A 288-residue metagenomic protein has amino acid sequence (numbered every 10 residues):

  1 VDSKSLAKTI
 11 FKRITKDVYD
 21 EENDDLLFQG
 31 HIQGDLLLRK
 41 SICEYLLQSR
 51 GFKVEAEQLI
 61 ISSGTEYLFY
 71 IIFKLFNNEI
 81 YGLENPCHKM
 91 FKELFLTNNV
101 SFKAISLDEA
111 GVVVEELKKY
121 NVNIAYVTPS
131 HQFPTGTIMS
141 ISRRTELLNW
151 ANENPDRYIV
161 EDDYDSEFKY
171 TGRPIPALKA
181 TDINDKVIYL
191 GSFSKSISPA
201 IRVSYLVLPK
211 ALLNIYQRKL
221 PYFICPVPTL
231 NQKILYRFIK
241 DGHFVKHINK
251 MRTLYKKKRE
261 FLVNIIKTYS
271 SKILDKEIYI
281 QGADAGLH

Functional and structural regions predicted by a protein language model:
V1-E22: Conserved N-terminal helix/loop that builds the PLP phosphate-binding region of the aspartate aminotransferase-like
T15-D156, S166-E167, R173-T181, Y255: Conserved core of the PLP fold type I
I60, P176-A177, Q217, L235 (+1 more regions): Catalytic cores of nucleotide-enabled group-transfer and carboxylate-activating enzymes in metabolic and assembly-line
D162-D163: Walker B catalytic acidic pair
K179-Y216: Active-site PLP attachment segment
L213-N231: Active-site C-terminal subdomain of aminotransferase-like
Q217-L220, D241-V263: Structural signature of PLP-dependent enzymes
T253-V263, L274-H288: Conserved glycine-rich beta-strand-loop-beta hairpin in the small C-terminal domain of fold type I
